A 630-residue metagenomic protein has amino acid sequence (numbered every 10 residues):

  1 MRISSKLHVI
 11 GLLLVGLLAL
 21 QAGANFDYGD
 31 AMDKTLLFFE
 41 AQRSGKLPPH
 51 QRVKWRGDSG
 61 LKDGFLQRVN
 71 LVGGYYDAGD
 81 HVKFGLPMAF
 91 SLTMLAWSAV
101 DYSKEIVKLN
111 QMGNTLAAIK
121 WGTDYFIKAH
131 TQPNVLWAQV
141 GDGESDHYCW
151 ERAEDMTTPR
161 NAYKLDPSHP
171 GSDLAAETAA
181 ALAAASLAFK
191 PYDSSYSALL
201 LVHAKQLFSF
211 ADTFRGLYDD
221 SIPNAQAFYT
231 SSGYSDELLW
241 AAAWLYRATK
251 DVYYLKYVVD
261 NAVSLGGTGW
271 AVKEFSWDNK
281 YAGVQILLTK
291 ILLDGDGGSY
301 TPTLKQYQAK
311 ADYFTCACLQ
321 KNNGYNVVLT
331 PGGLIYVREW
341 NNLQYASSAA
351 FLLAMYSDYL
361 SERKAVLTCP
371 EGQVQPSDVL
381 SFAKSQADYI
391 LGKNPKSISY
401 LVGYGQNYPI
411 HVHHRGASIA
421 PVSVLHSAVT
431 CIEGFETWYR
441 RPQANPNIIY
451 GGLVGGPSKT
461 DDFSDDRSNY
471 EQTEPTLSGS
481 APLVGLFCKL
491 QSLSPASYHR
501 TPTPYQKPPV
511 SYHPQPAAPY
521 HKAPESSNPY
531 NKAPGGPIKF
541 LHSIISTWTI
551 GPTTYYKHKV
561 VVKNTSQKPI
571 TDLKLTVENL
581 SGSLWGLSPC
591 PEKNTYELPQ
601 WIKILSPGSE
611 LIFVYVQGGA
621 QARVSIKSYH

Functional and structural regions predicted by a protein language model:
S4-G23: Cleavable N-terminal signal peptides of Sec/SRP-targeted secreted and luminal proteins
L17-L37, A41-D101, D124, Q139-A188 (+5 more regions): Aromatic (Trp/Tyr) and acidic
T115-V135: Carboxylate/His-rich catalytic cores and anion/metal-binding grooves
Y498-H499, Y505-Q506, Y512-H513, Y520-H521 (+1 more regions): Tyrosine-centered aromatic motifs in long, intrinsically disordered, low-complexity repeat arrays
P534-G535, P589-N594, L598, I602-H630: Terminal connector regions
T547, Q567-E592, S628-Y629: Short acidic, flexible loop segments centered on an aromatic residue
G551-K559: Short, solvent-exposed loop/turn segments enriched in Ser/Thr/Gly
K559-V562, G608: Buried hydrophobic-core signal for structured, non-transmembrane domains
